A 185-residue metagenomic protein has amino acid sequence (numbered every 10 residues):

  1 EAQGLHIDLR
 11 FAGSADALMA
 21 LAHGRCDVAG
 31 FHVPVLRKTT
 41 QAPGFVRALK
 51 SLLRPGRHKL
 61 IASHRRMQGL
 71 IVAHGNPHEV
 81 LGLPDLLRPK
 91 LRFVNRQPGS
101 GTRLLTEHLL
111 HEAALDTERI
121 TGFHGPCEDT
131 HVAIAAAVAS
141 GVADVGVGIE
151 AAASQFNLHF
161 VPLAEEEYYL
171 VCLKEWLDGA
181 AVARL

Functional and structural regions predicted by a protein language model:
A2-V80: N-terminal segment of the mature folded domain
H6-G13, D116-H131: Short beta-strand-to-loop elements that line the ligand-binding cleft of bilobed periplasmic-binding protein-like
D16-L18, H131-A135: Short, hydrophobic alpha-helical packing/hinge segments within bilobed ligand-binding/sensory domains
L21-A22, L86, T106, A135-A139: Hydrophobic residues within well-ordered alpha-helices
H32-L49, A135-A164: A ligand-binding cleft/hinge motif common to bilobed small-molecule-binding domains
R54-M67, L158-R184: Periplasmic-binding protein-like
H74-L81, E175-A181: Short helix-loop capping/hinge motifs at secondary-structure junctions, enriched in acidic/polar residues
P84-E107: Short loop->beta-strand "edge-of-pocket" segments that line small-molecule binding or catalytic clefts across diverse
